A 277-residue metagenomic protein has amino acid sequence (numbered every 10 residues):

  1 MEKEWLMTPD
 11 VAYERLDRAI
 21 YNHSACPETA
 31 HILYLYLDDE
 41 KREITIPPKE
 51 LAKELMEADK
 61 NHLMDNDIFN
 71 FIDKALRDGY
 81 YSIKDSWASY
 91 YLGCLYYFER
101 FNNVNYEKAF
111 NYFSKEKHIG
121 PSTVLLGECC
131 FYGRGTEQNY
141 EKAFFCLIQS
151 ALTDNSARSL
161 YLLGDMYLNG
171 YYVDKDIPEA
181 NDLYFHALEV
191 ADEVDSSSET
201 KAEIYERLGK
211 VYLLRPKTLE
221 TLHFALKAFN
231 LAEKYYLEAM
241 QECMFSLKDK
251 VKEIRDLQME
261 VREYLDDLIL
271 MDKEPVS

Functional and structural regions predicted by a protein language model:
L6-P9, D59-I72, N103-E107, N139-E141 (+1 more regions): Helix-turn-helix repeat elements of alpha-solenoid scaffolds
N22-C26, E40-I44, P48, D59 (+11 more regions): Short helix-capping/linker turns of helical repeat alpha-solenoids
L35-Y36, E54-E57, S89-F98, T123-Y132 (+2 more regions): Hydrophobic face of amphipathic alpha-helices that form TPR/SEL1-like repeat modules and related alpha-solenoid
D182-E189, L222-F245: TPR/TPR-like (Sel1-like) alpha-helical repeat modules
Q241-S277: Terminal, low-structured helical/coil segments at or just beyond the last alpha-helical repeat
